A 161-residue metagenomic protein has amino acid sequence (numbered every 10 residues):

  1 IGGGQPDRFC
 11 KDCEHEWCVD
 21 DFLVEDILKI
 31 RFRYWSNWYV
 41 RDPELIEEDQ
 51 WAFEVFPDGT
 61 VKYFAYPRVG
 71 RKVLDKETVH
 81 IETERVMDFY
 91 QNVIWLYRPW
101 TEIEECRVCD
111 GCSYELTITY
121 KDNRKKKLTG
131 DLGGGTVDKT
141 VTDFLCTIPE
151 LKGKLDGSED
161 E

Functional and structural regions predicted by a protein language model:
I1-G3: Short recognition patches in nucleic-acid-associated and regulatory proteins
R8, E16-W17, D21-D49, R71 (+3 more regions): Short, well-ordered, aromatic-rich surface patches in folded extracellular/luminal domains
K11: Cys/His/Pro-rich metal-binding microdomains
A52: An N-terminal low-complexity regulatory-tail signal and nearby short nucleic-acid-interaction modules
D58-R68: N-terminal glycine/threonine-rich, aromatic-flanked beta-hairpin/loop signature
